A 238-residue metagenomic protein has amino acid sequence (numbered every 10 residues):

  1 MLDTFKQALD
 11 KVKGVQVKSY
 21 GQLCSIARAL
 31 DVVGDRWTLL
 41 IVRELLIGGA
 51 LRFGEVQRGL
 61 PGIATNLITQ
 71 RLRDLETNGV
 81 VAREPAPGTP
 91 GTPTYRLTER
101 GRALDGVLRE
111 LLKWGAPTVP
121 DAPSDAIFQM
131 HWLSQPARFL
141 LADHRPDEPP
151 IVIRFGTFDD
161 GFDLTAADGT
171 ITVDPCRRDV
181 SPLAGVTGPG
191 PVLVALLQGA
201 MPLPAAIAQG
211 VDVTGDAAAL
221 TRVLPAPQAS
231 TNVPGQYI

Functional and structural regions predicted by a protein language model:
M1-V17: Short, intrinsically disordered or compositionally biased N-terminal tails of bacterial proteins
C24-I63: N-terminal helix-turn-helix DNA-binding core of bacterial DNA-binding proteins
G34, P87-L111: Basic, amphipathic "hinge/linker" alpha-helix immediately C-terminal to the N-terminal HTH DNA-binding motif
I68-N78: Basic amphipathic alpha-helical segments that dock to polyanions
E76, P85-G88: CheY-like receiver
R100-A166, A217-I238: Acidic, aliphatic-rich amphipathic alpha-helical segments
D179-I238: C-terminal interaction segments
